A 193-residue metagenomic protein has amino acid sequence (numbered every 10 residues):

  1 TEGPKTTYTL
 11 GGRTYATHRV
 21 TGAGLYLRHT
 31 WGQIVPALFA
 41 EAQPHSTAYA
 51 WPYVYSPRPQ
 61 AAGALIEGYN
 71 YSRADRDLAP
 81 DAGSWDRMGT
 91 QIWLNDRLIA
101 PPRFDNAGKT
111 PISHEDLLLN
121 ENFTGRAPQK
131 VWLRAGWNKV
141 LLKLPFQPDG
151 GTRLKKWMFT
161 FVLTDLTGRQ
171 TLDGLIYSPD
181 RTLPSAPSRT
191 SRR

Functional and structural regions predicted by a protein language model:
T1-H45, Y71-A74, D81, F104 (+2 more regions): Accessory carbohydrate-binding/adhesion or oligomerization-edge regions at the termini of glycan-active proteins
P36-A48, D116-F123: Extracellular beta-rich ligand/substrate-recognition surface
P36-F39, R58, A74-R76, S113-D116: Short secondary-structure boundary micro-motifs
Q43-Y49, P57-P59, W85, T124-R126: Short, surface-exposed loop/turn motifs at beta-strand boundaries within globular domains
A50-A62, Q129-A135: Extracellular and analogous surface-interaction loops
P52-V54, I66, V131, L142 (+1 more regions): Preference for bulky hydrophobic residues occupying beta-strand positions in well-ordered beta-sheet regions
R58-A82: A short beta-strand element within beta-rich, extracytoplasmic domains of secreted/secretory-pathway proteins
D77-L78, G83-F159: Beta-strand-rich ligand-recognition modules
